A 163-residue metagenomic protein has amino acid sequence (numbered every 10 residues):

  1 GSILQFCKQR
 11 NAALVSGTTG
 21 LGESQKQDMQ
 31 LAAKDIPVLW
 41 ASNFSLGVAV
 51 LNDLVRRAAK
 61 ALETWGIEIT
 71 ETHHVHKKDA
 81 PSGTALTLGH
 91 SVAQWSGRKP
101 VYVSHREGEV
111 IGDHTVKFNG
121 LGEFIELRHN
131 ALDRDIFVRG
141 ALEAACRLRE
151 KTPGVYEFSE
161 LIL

Functional and structural regions predicted by a protein language model:
G1-W40, L46-A58: Rossmann-fold NAD(P)-binding glycine/threonine-rich loop
A12, K34-P37, A41, E71 (+2 more regions): A near-ubiquitous, low-amplitude feature marking generic local secondary-structure context
W40-V48, H74-P81: Short, surface-exposed loop/turn motifs that are enriched in glycine and acidic residues and include a nearby proline
L62-L163: C-terminal substrate-binding/catalytic lobe of Rossmann-fold NAD(P)-dependent oxidoreductases
